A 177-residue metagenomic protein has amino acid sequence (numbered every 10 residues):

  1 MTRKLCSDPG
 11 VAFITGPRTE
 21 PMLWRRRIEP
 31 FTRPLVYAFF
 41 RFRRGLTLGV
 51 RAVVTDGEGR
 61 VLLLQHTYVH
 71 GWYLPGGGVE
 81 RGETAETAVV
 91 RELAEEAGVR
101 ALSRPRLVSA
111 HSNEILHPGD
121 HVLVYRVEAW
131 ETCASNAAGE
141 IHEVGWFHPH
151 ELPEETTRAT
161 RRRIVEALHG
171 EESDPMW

Functional and structural regions predicted by a protein language model:
T2-G16, H70-G71, A138-W177: Nudix hydrolase/Nudix homology domain
K4, G10-R51: Acidic, metal-coordinating catalytic segment for phosphate/diphosphate chemistry, firing primarily on the Nudix
L48-V50, G59, H121-L123, H142: Change "...and in nucleic-acid phosphodiester-cleaving endonucleases..." to "...and in nucleic-acid processing enzymes
V50, G77, R91-E92, F147-H150: Structural detector for helix-capping/boundary residues
V53, L63, V124-R126, W146: Conserved hydrophobic/aromatic beta-strand scaffold that supports enzyme active sites
D56, R60-E95: Conserved Nudix-box catalytic region and its N-terminal flanking loop in Nudix hydrolases and closely related
R100-S109: A short coil-to-beta-strand element that immediately follows conserved catalytic motifs
A110-A134, T160: Active-site-adjacent beta-strand/loop module that shapes the phosphate/pyrophosphate-binding cleft
